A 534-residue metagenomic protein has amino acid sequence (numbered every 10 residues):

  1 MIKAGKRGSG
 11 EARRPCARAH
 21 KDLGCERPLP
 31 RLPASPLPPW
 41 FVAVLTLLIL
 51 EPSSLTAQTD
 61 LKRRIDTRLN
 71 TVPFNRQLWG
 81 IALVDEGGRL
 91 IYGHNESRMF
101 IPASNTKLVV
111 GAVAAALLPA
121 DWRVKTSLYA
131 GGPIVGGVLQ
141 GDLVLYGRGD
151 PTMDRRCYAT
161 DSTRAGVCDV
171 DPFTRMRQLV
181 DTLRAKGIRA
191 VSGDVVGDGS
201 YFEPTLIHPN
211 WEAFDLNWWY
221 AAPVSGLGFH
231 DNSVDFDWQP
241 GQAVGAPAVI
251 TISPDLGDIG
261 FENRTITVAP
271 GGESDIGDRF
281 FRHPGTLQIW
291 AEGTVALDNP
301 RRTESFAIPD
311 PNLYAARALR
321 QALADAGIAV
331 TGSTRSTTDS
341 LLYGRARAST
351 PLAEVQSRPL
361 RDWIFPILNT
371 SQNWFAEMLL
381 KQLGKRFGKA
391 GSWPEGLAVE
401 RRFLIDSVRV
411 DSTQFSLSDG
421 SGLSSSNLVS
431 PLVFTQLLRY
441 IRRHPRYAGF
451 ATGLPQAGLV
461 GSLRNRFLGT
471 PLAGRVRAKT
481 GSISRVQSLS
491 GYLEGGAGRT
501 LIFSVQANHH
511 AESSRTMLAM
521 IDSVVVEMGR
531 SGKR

Functional and structural regions predicted by a protein language model:
A4-A12, G24, P28-P39, A43-L45: Intrinsically disordered, low-complexity proline-rich regions
H20-D22: Intrinsic-disorder-associated, low-complexity terminal segments enriched in Asp/Asn/His/Tyr and depleted of Lys/Arg
E51-P52: N-terminal signal peptide c-region/cleavage motif recognized by signal peptidases
L55-T59: Boundary at the C-terminal end of the N-terminal hydrophobic targeting segment
L61-L69, A116-S412, M520-S523, E527-R534: Conserved serine DD-peptidase/penicillin-binding transpeptidase domain and beta-lactam-recognizing active-site
N70-H94, R335: A short, well-structured edge-of-sheet supersecondary motif
I91-G93, T174, L183, T370 (+1 more regions): Small-residue-rich helix-loop
G93-V113: Short active-site loop at a secondary-structure junction that contains or immediately precedes the catalytic residue(s)
